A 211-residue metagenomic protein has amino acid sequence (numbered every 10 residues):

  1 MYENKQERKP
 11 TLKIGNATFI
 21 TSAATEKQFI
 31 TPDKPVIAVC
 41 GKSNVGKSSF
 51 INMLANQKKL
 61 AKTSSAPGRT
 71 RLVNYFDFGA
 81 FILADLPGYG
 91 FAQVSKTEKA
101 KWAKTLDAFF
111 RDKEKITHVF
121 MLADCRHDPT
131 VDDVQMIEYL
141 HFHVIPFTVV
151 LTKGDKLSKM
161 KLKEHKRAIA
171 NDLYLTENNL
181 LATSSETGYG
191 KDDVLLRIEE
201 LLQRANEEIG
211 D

Functional and structural regions predicted by a protein language model:
Y2-Q93, E208-G210: Conserved G1/Walker A P-loop phosphate-binding module
I14-E26, K156-D211: Canonical P-loop GTPase G-domain recognition
A24, R69, F81, G88-G90 (+3 more regions): Conserved nucleotide-binding/hydrolysis micro-motifs of P-loop NTPases
F29, S65-N74, P87-T117, C125-Y139: Switch II of P-loop NTPase G domains
V36, N56-Q57, K99-W102, M136-L140 (+2 more regions): Glycine-rich, phosphate-binding/catalytic loops in enzymes
F50, V119-F120, V194: Hydrophobic packing within well-folded, soluble alpha/beta domains
L54-K58, F110, L173, I198: Hydrophobic aliphatic residues
D107-N178: Conserved C-terminal guanine-recognition region of P-loop GTPase G domains, centered on the G4
